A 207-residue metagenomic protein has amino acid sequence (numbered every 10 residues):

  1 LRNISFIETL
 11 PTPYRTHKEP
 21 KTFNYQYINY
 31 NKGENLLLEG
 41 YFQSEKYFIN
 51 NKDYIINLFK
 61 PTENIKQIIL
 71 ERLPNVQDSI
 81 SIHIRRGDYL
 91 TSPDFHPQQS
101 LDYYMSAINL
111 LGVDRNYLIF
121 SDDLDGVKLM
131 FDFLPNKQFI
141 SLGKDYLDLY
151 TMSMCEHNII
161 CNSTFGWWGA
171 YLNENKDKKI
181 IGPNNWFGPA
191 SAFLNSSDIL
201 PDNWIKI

Functional and structural regions predicted by a protein language model:
L1-R115: Secretory-pathway luminal glycosyltransferase catalytic domains
R2, G33, L142, S196-S197: Generic secretory/membrane-interface signal
F6, S81, F139, I180 (+1 more regions): Conserved beta-strand scaffold positions in the cores of enzyme catalytic domains, especially in NTP/NDP-utilizing
Y30, F131-F133, S196-I199: Short, conserved catalytic or adaptor-binding loops enriched in Gly and charged residues
D53-I55, P97-Q99, E156, N175-D177 (+1 more regions): General N-terminal targeting signals
L110-S191: Donor-binding and catalytic core of enzymes assembling or modifying cell-surface/extracellular glycoconjugates
G188-I207: Leloir-type glycosyltransferase catalytic cores
